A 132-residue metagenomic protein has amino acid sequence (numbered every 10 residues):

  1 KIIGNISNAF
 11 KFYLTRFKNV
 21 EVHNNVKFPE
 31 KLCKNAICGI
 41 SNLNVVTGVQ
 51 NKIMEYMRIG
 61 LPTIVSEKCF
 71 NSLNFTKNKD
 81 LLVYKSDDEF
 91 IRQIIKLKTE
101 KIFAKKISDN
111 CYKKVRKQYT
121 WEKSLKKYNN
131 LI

Functional and structural regions predicted by a protein language model:
G4-K31, C38: Nucleotide-activated donor-binding/catalytic signature segment of Leloir-type glycosyltransferases, i.e., the conserved
N24, S41-V46, K68-C69: Short Ser/Thr-rich beta->loop micro-motif in glycosyltransferases that lines and helps position the nucleotide-sugar
E30, N51-I59, S72-L73: Short alpha-helical segment that forms part of, or immediately flanks, the ligand-binding pocket in carbohydrate-active
C33-G48, L61-P62: Acidic donor-binding loop of glycosyltransferase active sites
E67-N78, L82-V83: Short acidic/histidine- and often glycine-rich active-site loop of Leloir-type glycosyltransferases that engages
L81-D88, K96-K101: Conserved acidic donor-binding segment of nucleotide-sugar-dependent glycosyltransferases
I102-I132: A charged, aromatic-enriched C-terminal amphipathic alpha-helix characteristic of glycosyltransferases across folds
